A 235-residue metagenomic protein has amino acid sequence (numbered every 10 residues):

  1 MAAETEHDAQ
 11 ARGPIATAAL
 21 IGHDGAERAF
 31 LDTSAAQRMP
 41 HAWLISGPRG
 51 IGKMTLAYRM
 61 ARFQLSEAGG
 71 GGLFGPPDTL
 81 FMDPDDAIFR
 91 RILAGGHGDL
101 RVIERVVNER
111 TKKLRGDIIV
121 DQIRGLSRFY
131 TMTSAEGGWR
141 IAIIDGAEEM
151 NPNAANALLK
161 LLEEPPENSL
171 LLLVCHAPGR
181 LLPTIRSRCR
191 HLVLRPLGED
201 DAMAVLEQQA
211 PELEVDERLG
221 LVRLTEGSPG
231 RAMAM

Functional and structural regions predicted by a protein language model:
M1-N153: Clamp-loader machinery-focused feature within the broader ASCE/P-loop NTPase space
A11-I15, I21, V107-M235: Non-catalytic interfacial helical region
